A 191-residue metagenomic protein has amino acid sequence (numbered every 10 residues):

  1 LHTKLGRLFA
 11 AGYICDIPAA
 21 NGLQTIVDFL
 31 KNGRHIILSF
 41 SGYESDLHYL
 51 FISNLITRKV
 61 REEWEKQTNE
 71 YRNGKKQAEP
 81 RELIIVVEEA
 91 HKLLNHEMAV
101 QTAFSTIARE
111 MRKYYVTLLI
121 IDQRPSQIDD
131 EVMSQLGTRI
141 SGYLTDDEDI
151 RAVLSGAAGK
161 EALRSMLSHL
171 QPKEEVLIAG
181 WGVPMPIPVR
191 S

Functional and structural regions predicted by a protein language model:
L1-T106, P172, V176-G180: P-loop NTPase motor domains
T106-R190: Conserved ATP-driven motor cores of ASCE-family P-loop NTPases powering translocation/secretion/packaging/pilus
